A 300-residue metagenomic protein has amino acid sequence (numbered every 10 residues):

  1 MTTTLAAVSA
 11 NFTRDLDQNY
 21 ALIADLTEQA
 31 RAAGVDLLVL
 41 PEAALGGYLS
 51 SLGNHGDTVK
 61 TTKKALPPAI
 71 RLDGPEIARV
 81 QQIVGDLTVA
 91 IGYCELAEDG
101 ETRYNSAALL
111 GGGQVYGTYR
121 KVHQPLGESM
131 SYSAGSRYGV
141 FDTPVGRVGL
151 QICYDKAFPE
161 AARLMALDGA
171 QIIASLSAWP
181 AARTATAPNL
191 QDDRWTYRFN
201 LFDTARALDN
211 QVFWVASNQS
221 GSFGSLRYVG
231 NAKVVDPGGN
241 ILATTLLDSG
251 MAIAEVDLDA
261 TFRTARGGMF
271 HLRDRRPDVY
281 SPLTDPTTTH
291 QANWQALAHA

Functional and structural regions predicted by a protein language model:
M1-A6: Extreme N-terminal starter segment of soluble prokaryotic enzymes
S9-L16: Short polar catalytic/cofactor-binding loops
L16, D25-G112, P180-F202, D209-V212: Cys-nucleophile CN-hydrolase/nitrilase-fold catalytic domain and related Cys-dependent amidase chemistry that acts on
Q18-T27, F158-R163: Short, acidic/polar
L72-A90, K156-A252: CN hydrolase (nitrilase-like) catalytic-core segments centered on the catalytic cysteine and neighboring Lys/Glu
A78, A97-L201, R263-H271: Active-site catalytic loop in hydrolytic enzyme cores
I91-Y93, N105-L109, G139, A232-V234 (+1 more regions): Short beta-strand scaffold segments in enzyme catalytic cores
V212-A300: C-terminal beta-strand edge segments of enzyme domains
